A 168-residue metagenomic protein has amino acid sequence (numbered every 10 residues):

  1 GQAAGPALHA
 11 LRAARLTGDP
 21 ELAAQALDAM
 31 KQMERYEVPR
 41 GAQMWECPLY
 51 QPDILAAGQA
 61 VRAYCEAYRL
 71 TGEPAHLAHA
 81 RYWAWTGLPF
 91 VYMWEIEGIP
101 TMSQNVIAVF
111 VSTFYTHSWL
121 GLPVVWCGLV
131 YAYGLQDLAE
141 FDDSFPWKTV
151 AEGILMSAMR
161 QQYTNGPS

Functional and structural regions predicted by a protein language model:
G1-S168: Glycan-recognition and catalytic cores of secretory/periplasmic carbohydrate-active enzymes
